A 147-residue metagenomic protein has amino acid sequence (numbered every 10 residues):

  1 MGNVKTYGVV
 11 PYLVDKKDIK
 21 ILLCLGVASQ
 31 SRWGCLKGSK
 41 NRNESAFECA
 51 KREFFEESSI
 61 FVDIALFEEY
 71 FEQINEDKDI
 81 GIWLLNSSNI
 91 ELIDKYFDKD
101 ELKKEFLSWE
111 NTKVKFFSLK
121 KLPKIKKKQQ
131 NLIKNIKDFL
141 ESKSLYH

Functional and structural regions predicted by a protein language model:
M1, G8, L13, E68-F71 (+3 more regions): Compositionally biased, intrinsically disordered low-complexity regions enriched in proline and serine
M1, Y7, D77-D79, I133: Low-complexity, intrinsically disordered short peptide segments enriched in small/polar/basic residues
M1-L36: N-terminal strand-loop-strand
G38-Q129, L145-H147: Unchanged
K127-N131, N135-L140: Active-site or metal-binding loop neighborhoods of secreted/extracellular toxin and effector enzymes
